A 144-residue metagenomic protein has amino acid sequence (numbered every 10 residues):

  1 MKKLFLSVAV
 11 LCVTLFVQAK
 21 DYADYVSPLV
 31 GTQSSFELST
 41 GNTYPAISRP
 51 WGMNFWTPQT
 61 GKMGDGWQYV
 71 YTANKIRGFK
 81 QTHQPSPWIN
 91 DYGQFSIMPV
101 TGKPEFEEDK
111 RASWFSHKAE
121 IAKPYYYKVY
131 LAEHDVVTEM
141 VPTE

Functional and structural regions predicted by a protein language model:
M1-L4: Positively charged n-region of N-terminal signal peptides that target proteins for export
S7-V8, G31: Intrinsically disordered, low-complexity segments enriched in polar/charged small residues
A9-Q18: Hydrophobic h-region of N-terminal signal peptides that target proteins for export in Gram-negative bacteria
K20-E144: Accessory carbohydrate-recognition regions in carbohydrate-active enzymes
